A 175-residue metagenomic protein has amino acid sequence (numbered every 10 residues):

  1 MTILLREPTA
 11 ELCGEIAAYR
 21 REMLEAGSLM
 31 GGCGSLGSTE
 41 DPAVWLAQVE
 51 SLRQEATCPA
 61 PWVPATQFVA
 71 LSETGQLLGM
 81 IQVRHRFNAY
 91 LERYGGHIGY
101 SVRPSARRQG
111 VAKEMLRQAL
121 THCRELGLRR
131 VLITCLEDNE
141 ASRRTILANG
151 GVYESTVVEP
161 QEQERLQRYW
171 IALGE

Functional and structural regions predicted by a protein language model:
M1-H97, P160-E175: GNAT-family acyltransferases
E15, M115, A141: Charged catalytic carboxylate motif
L71, R84, H97-R108, L136: A short, internal acetyl-CoA/4′-phosphopantetheine-binding micro-motif in the GNAT/acyltransferase core
G75, G110, G127, N139: Conserved G/P- and acidic residue-centered "switch" motifs that form tight phosphate/ATP-binding loops in soluble
G99-V102, R108-T121, E125, R144-A148: Conserved acetyl-CoA-binding loop-helix of GNAT-fold acetyltransferases
C123-T134: Conserved GNAT acetyl-CoA-binding A-motif
I133-R143: Conserved beta-strand-loop-alpha-helix junction that forms the acyl-donor binding cleft
T134-C135, L147, V152-R168: Conserved catalytic-core motifs of GNAT/GCN5-like acyltransferases
